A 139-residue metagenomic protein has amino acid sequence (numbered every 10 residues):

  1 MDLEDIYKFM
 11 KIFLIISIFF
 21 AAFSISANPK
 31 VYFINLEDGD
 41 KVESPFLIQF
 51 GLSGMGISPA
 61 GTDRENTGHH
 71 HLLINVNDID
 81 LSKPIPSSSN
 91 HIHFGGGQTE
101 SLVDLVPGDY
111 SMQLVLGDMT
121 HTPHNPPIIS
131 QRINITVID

Functional and structural regions predicted by a protein language model:
I12-A21: Sec-dependent N-terminal signal peptides
A27-E43: Short, compositionally biased P/S/T/A/G/V-rich stretches that sit at domain boundaries
S44, V106-G108: A glycine-anchored, Pro-Gly-centered beta-turn/N-cap motif
G51-G61: Short amphipathic, basic-aromatic surface patches that mediate peripheral association with negatively charged
T62-H70: Short coil-to-beta strand junction motifs in C2/discoidin
I79, G117-N125: Short acidic/polar inter-strand loop motif in beta-rich domains
P126-D139: Short beta-strand elements
